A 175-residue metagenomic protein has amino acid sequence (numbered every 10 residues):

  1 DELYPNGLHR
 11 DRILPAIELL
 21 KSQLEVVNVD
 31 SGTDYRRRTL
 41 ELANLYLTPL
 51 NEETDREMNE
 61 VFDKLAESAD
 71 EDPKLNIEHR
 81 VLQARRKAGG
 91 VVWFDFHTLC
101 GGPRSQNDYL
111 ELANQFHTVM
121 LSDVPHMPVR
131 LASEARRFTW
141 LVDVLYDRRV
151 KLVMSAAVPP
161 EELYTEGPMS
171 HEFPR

Functional and structural regions predicted by a protein language model:
D1-L3, R10, G32-R36, T98-C100 (+2 more regions): Conserved nucleotide-binding/hydrolysis micro-motifs of P-loop NTPases
N6-V61, A66, R175: Conserved P-loop NTPase catalytic core
L8-P15, E53-R56, P103-N107, S133-W140 (+1 more regions): Charged, alpha-helix-enriched surfaces in structured cytosolic catalytic cores of large nucleotide-utilizing machines
E25-V27, F94, V153: Hydrophobic/aromatic beta-strand patches that form the interior of the parallel beta-sheet core in alpha/beta enzyme
R36-A43, Q83-R86, Y164: Short, solvent-exposed polar/charged micro-motifs at secondary-structure junctions
S68-D143: Conserved helicase/translocase motor-coupling segment
H117-R175: Terminal-proximal interaction/regulatory segments of ATP-powered molecular machines
